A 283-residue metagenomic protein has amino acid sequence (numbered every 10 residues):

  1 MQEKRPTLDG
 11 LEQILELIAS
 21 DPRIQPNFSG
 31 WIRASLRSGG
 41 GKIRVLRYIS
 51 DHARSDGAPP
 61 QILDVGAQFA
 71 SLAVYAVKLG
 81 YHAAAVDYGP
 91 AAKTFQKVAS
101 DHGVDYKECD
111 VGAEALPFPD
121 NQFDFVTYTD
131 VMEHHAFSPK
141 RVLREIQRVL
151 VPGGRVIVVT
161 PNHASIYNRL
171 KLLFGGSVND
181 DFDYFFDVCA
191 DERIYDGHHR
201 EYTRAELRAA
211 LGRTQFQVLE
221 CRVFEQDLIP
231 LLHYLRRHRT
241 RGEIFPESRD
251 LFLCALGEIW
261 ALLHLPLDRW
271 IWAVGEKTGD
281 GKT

Functional and structural regions predicted by a protein language model:
M1-Q2: Basic/polar N-terminal segments that are highly enriched at the extreme N-terminus, encompassing both cleavable
R5-G40, V98, E108, E114 (+3 more regions): S-adenosyl-L-methionine-dependent methyltransferase catalytic module, highlighting the catalytic core
L46-A53, G57-L170, W272-K277: Conserved SAM-binding loop
T283: Short polybasic linear motifs
